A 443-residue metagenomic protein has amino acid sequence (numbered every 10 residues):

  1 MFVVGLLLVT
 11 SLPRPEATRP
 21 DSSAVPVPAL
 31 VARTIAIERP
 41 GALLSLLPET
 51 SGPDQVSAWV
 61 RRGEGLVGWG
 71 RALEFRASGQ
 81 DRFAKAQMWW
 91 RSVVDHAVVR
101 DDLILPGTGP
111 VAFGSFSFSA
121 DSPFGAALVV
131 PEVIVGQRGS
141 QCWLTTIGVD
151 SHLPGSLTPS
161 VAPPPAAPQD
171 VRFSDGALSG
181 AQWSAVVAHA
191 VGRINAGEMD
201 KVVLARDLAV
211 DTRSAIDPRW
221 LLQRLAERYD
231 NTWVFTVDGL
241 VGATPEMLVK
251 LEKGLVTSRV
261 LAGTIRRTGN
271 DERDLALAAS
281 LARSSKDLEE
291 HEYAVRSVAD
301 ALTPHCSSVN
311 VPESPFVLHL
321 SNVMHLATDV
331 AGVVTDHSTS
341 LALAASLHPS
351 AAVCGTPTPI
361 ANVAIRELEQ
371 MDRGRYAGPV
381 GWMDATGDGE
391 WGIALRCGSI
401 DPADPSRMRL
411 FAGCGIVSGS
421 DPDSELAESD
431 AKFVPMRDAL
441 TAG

Functional and structural regions predicted by a protein language model:
F2-A32, I37, R138-V161, K250-D329 (+2 more regions): Cytosolic ligand/metal-binding cores
F2-D81: An N-terminal JmjN-like helical accessory module and its immediate linker preceding a catalytic domain
F2-S11, W89-A209, H305-S308, T441: Non-catalytic accessory segments adjacent to catalytic cores
Q55-S57, A112-F116, W233-D238, R373-G381: A short glycine-rich, hydrophobically flanked beta-strand micro-motif that places a catalytic Asp/Glu for divalent metal
G114, V135, G197, V249 (+4 more regions): A residue-level signal for conserved active-site and pocket-lining positions in enzyme catalytic cores
V133-V135, V234, V241, E246-L248 (+2 more regions): Short beta-strand scaffold segments in enzyme catalytic cores
P164-M247, E289-A294, V298-A301, H305 (+3 more regions): Active-site pocket-lining segments that scaffold enzyme catalytic pockets across diverse folds
V330-G443: Conserved hydrophobic core element of enzyme catalytic domains
